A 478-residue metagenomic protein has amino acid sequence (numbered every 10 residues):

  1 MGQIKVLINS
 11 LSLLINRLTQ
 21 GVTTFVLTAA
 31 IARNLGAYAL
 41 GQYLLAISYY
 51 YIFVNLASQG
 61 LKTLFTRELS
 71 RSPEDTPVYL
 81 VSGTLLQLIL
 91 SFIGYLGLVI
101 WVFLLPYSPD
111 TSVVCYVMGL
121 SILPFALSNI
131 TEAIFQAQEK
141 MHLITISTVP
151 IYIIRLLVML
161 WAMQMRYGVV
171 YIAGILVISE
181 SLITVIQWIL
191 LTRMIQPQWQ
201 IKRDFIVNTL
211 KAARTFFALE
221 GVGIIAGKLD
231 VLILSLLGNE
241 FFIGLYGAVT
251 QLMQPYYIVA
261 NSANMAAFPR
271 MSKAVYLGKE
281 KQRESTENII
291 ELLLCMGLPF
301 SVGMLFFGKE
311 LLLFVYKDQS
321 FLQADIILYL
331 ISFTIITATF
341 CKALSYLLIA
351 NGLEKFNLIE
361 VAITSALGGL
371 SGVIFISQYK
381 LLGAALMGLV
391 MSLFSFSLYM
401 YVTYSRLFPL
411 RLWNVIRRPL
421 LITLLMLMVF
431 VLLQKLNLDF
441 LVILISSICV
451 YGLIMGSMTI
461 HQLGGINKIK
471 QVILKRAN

Functional and structural regions predicted by a protein language model:
M1-G2, V6, H142, V170 (+5 more regions): Interhelical loop/hinge segments that connect adjacent transmembrane helices in multipass membrane
M1-T23, E74-P77, V81, L190 (+2 more regions): N-terminal membrane topogenesis motif
Q3, E68-R71, P124-S147, V170 (+2 more regions): Membrane-interface junctions at transmembrane-helix termini in multi-pass inner-membrane proteins
I4-K62, Y95, V99, S121 (+6 more regions): Signature of the first transmembrane helix
A29, N55-E74, A137, V249 (+2 more regions): Helix-loop junctions and terminal segments of transmembrane helices in multi-pass membrane transport/translocation
A57, V81-S108, S112-V113, W161 (+4 more regions): Alpha-helical transmembrane segments of multi-pass membrane transport and lipid-handling proteins
L85-V222, K228, V431-L432: Hydrophobic transmembrane helix module of multi-pass membrane transport proteins
M428-N478: Membrane-proximal transmembrane or re-entrant/amphipathic helices at the cytosolic face
